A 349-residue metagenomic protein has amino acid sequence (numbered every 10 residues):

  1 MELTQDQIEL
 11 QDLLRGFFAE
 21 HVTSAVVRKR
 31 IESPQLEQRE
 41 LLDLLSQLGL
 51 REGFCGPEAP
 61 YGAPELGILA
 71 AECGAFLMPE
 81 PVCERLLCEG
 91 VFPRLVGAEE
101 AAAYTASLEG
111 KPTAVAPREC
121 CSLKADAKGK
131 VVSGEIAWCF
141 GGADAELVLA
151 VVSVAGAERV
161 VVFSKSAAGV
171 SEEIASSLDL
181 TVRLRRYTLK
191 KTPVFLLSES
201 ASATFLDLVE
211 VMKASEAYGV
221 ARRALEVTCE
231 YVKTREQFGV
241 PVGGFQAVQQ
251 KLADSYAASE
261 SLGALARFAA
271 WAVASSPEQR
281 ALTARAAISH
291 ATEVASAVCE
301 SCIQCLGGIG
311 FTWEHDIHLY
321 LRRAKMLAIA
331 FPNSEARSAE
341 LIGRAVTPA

Functional and structural regions predicted by a protein language model:
M1-F76, V131, E210-A349: Alpha-helical interface subdomain recognition
A19-L147, V151-G169: Glycine-rich flavin
A102, C139, A155-G156, L184 (+3 more regions): C-terminal structural segment of proteins
A103-Y104, S202, T228, A269: Generic hydrophobic alpha-helical segments
L123, W138-F140, K165-S200: Flexible, small-/acidic-enriched active-site or ligand-binding loops
A143-E146, A157, S166, T181-T188 (+2 more regions): A generic structural signal for well-ordered coil/turn residues at beta-strand boundaries that shape enzyme active-site
T188, A201-S215: Helix-biased detector of long, well-ordered alpha-helical tracts
